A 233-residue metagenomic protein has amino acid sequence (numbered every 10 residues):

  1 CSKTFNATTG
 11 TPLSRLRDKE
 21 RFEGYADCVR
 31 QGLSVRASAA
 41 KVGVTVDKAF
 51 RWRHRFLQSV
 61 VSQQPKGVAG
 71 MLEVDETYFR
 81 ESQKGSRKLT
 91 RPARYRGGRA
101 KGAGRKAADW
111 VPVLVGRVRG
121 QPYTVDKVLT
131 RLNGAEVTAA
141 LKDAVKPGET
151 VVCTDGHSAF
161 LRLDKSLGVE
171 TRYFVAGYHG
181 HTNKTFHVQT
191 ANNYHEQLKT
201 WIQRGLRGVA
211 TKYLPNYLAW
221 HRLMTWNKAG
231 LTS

Functional and structural regions predicted by a protein language model:
C1-S233: Residue-level recognition of single "structural anchor" positions that define or cap local secondary structure
